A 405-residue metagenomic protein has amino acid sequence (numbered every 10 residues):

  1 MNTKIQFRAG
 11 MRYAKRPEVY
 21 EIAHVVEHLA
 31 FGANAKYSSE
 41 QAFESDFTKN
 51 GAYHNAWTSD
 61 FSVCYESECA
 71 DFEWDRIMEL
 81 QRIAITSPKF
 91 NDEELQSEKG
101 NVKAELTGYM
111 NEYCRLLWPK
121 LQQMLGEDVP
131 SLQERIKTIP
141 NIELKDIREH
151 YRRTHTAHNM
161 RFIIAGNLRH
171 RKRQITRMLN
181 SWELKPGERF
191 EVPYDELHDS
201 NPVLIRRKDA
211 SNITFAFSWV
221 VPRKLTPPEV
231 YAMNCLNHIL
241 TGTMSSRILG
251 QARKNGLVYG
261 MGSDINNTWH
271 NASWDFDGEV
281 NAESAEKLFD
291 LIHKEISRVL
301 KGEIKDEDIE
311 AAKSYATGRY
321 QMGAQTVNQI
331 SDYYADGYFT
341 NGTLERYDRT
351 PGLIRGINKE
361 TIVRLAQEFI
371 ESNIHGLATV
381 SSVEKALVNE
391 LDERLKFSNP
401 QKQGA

Functional and structural regions predicted by a protein language model:
M1-F7, Y13, N159, G187-R247 (+2 more regions): His/Glu-based metal-binding/catalytic segments typifying zinc-dependent metallopeptidases
N2, I22, V26, S62-C64: A common structural microfeature
G10-K15, K36, S62-V63, S67-A70: Active-site-adjacent loops and short helices of periplasmic peptidoglycan-processing enzymes
R16, Y20, F162: Active-site alpha-helix of zinc metalloproteases
E21-N34, A252: Active-site SXXK
L29-Q41, S45: Metal-associated gating/positioning segment near the N- to mid-region
Q41-R189, Y194-E196, R223-K224, A232 (+2 more regions): Charge-rich, well-structured scaffold segments of protease-associated domains
